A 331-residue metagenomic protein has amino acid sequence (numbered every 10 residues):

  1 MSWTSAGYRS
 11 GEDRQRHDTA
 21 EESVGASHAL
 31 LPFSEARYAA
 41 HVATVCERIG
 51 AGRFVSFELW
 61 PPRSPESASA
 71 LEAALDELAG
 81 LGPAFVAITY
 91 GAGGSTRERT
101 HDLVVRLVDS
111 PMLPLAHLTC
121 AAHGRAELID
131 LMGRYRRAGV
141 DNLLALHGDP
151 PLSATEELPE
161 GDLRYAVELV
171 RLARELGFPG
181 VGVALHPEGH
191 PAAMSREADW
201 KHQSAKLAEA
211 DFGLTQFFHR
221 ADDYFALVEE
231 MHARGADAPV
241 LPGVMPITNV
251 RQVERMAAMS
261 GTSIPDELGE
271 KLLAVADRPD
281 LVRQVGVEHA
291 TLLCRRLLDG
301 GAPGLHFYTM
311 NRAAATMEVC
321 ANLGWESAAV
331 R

Functional and structural regions predicted by a protein language model:
G11-T19: Short, charge-rich patches within N-terminal targeting peptides
F33-I88: Conserved N-terminal beta1-alpha1 strand-loop-helix module at the mouth
F33-R37, H41-T44, E160-P187, A192 (+2 more regions): Active-site pocket-lining/capping segments in soluble small-molecule metabolic enzymes
F54-A70, P114-A126, G182-A198, V275-E288: Active-site mouth loops of central-metabolism enzymes
E58, V86, Y135, K206-E209 (+2 more regions): Conserved, mostly hydrophobic/aromatic
L59-P62, T89-G93, H117-H123, G148-D149 (+5 more regions): Active-site beta-loop-alpha junctions enriched in small/polar residues
A68, G94-V105, G124-D130, P150-R171 (+3 more regions): Active-site-adjacent beta->alpha loops and helix N-cap segments on the catalytic face of soluble alpha/beta enzymes
